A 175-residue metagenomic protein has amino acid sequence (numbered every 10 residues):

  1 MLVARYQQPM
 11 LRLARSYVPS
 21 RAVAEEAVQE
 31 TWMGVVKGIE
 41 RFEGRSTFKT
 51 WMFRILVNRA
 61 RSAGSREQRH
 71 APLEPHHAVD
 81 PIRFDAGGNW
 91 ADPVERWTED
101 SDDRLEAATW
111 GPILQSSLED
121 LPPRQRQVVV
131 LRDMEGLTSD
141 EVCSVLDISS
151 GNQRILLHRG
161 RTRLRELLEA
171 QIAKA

Functional and structural regions predicted by a protein language model:
M1, L11-E30, K174-A175: Short, charged helix-capping/linker segments at alpha-helix termini
R5-Q8, S16-P19, V130-L137: Short helix-capping/turn signature of helix-turn-helix
Y6, I113, L156-R159: Residues within the DNA-recognition helix of helix-turn-helix
S16-R21, E30-T47, R66-Q68: Sigma70-family region 2
E26-M33, S46-N58: Structural recognition of an alpha-helix C-terminal capping motif at a helix-to-coil junction
E40-G44, R54-P75, I82-A86, A107 (+1 more regions): Arg/Lys-rich amphipathic alpha helix in sigma70-family domain 2
V57, R61, Q125, M134 (+2 more regions): DNA-recognition helix of helix-turn-helix
D80-V130, L137, E141: Amphipathic alpha-helical segment used for protein-protein interaction
